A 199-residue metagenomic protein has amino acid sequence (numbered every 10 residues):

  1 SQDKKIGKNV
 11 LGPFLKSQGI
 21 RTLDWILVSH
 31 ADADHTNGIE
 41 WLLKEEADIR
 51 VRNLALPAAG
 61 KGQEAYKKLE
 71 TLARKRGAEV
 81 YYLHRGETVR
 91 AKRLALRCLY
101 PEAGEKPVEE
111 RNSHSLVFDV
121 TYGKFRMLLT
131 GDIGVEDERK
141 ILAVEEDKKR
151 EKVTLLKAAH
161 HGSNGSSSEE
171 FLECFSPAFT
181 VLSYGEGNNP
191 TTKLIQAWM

Functional and structural regions predicted by a protein language model:
S1-M199: Non-globular, low-confidence helical/coil segments that flank catalytic cores
